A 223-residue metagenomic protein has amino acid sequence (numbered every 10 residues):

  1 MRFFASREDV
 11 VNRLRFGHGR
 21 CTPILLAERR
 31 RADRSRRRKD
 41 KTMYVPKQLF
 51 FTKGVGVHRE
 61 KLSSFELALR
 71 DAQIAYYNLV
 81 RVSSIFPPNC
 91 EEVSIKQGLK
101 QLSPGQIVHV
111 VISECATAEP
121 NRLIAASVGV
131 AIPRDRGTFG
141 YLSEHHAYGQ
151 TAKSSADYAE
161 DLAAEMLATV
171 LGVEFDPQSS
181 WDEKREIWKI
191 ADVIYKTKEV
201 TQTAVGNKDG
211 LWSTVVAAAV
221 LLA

Functional and structural regions predicted by a protein language model:
M1, V10-V11, I24: Short hydrophobic transmembrane-like helices used for membrane targeting/insertion
F3-F4, F16: Aromatic (phenylalanine/tyrosine) cluster motif
F4, I24, S35-R37: Glycine-centered signal
D9-N12, D33, D40: Intrinsic-disorder-associated, low-complexity terminal segments enriched in Asp/Asn/His/Tyr and depleted of Lys/Arg
L25-L26, K39-A223: Helix-coil modules at protein/domain termini and other flexible surface or pore-lining loops, especially C-terminal
R29: Cationic, low-complexity basic patches in intrinsically disordered or flexible, solvent-exposed regions
